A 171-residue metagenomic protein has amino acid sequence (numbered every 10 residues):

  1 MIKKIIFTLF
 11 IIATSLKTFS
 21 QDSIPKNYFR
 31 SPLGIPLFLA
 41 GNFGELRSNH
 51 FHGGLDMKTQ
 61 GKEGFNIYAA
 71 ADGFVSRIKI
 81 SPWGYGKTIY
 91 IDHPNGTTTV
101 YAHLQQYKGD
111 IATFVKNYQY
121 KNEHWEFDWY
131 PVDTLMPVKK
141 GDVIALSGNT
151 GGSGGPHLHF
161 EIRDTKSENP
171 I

Functional and structural regions predicted by a protein language model:
M1-K26: Bacterial Sec-dependent N-terminal signal peptides
T18-T98, Q105-Y107, W125-V132, K139-K140 (+2 more regions): Surface-exposed, glycine-biased beta-strand/turn segments
I111-T134: Surface-exposed acidic, glycine/proline-enriched linker/cap segments that occur as 15-30-residue helix-coil
P156-I162: Histidine-centered catalytic micro-motifs
